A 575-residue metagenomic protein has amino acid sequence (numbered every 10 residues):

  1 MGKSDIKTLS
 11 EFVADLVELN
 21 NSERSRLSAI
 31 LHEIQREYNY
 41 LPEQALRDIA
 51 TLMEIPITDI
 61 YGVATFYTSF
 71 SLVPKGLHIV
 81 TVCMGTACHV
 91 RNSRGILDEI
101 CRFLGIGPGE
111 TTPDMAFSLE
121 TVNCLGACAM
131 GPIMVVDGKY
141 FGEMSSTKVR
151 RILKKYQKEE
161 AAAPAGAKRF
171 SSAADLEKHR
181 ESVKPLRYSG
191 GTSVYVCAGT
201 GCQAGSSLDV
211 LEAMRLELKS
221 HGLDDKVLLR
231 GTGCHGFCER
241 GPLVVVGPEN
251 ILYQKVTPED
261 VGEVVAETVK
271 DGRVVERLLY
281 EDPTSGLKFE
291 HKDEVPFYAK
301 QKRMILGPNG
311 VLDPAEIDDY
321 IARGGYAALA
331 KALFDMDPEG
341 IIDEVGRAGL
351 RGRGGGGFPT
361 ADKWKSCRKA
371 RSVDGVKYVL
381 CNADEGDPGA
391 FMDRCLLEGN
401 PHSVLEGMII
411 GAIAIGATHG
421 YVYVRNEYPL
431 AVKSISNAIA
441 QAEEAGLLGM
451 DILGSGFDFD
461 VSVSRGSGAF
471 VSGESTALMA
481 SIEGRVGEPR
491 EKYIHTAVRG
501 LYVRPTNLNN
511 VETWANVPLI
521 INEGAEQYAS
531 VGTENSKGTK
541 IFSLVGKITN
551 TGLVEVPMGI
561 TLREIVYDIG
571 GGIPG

Functional and structural regions predicted by a protein language model:
M1-G575: Feature of Fe-S/electron-transfer and energy-metabolism proteins that preferentially highlights extended coupling
